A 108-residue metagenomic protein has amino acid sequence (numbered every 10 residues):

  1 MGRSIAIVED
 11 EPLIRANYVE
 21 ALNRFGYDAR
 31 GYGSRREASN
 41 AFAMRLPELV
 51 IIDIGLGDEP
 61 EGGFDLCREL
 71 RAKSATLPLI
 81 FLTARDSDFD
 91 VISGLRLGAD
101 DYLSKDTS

Functional and structural regions predicted by a protein language model:
E11-R36: Two-component/phosphorelay signaling modules centered on CheY-like receiver
A38, G94-L95: Residue preferences within the helical output face of two-component receiver
N40, P60-A75: Short amphipathic alpha-helix used as the core "switch/output" element in two-component signaling
R45-L56: Active-site beta3 strand of CheY-like receiver
L46-E48, S74-P78: His-Asp phosphorelay/catalytic-motif detector in bacterial-type signaling
K105-D106: A Lys-centered signature of the CheY-like receiver
